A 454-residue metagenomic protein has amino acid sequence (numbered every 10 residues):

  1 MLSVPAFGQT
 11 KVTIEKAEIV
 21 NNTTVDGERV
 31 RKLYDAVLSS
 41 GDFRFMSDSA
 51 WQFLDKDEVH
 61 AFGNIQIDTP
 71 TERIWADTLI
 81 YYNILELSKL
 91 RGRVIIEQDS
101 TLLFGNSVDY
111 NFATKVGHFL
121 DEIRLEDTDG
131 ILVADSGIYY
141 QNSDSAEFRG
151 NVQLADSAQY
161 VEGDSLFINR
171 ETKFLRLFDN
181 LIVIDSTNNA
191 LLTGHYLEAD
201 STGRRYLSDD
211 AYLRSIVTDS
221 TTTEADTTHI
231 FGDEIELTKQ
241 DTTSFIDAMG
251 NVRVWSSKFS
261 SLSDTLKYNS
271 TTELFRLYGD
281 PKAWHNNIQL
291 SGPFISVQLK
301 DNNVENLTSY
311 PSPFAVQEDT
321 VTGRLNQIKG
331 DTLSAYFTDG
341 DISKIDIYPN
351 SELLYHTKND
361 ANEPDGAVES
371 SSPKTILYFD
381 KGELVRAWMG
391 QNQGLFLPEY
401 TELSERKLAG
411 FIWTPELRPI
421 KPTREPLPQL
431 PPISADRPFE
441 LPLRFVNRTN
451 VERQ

Functional and structural regions predicted by a protein language model:
F7-Q454: N-terminal amphipathic/hydrophobic interface segments
